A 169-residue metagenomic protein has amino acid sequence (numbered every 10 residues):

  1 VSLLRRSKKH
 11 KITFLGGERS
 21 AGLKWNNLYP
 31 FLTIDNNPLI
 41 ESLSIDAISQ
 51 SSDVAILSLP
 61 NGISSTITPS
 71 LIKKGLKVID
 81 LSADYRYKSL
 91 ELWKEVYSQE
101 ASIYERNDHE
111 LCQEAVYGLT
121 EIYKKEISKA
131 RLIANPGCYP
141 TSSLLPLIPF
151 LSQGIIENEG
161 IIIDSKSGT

Functional and structural regions predicted by a protein language model:
V1-T169: N-terminal Rossmann-like NAD(P) cofactor-binding subdomain of oxidoreductases, focused on the glycine-rich
